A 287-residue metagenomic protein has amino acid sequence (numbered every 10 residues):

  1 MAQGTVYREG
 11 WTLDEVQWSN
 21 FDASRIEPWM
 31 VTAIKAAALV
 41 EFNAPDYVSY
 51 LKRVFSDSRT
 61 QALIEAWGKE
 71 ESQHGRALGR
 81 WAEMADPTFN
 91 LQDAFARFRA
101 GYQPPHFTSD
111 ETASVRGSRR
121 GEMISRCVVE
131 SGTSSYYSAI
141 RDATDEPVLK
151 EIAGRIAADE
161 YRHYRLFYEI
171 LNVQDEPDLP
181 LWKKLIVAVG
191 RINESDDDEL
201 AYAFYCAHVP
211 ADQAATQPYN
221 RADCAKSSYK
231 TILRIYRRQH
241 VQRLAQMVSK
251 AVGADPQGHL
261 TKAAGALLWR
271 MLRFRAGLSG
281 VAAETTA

Functional and structural regions predicted by a protein language model:
M1-A287: Non-heme di-metal
